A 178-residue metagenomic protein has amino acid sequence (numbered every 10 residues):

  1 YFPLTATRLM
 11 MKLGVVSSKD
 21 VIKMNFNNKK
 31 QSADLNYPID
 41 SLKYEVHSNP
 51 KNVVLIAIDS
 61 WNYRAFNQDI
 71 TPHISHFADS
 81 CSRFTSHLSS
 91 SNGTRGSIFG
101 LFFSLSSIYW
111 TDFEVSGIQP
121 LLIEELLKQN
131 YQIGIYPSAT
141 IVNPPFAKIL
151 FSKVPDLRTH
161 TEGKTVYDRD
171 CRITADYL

Functional and structural regions predicted by a protein language model:
Y1-L178: Active-site-proximal alpha/beta segments of enzymes that process anionic O-linked groups
